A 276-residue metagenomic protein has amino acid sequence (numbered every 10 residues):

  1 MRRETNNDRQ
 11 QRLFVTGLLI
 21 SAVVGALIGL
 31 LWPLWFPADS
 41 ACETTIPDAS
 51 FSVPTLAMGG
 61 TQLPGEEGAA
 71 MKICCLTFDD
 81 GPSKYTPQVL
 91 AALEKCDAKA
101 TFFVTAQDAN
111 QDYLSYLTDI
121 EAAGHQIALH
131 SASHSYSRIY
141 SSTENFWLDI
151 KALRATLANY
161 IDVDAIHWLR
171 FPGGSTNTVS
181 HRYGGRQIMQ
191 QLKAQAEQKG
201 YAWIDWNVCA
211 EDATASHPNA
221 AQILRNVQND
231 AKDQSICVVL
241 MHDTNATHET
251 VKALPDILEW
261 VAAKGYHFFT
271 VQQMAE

Functional and structural regions predicted by a protein language model:
M1-L13: N-terminal Lys/Arg-rich, disordered targeting/topogenic segments
N6-N7, Q126, V238: A composition/secondary-structure signal for short, hydrophobic, low-basic-content segments with alpha-helix propensity
R12-L13, S131-A132, T244: Compositionally biased, intrinsically disordered low-complexity segments enriched in polar/proline residues
T16-P33: Hydrophobic membrane-insertion alpha-helices, especially the h-region of bacterial N-terminal signal peptides
L34-D39, I46-A49, T55-L56, L63-G65 (+3 more regions): C-terminal domain-boundary segment and adjacent tail
C42-I166: Active-site beta->alpha N-cap acidic-glycine motif
H134-L240, T244-A262, Y266-H267, Q273-E276: Catalytic domains of cell-wall/extracellular-matrix polysaccharide-remodeling enzymes, centered on de-N-acetylation
